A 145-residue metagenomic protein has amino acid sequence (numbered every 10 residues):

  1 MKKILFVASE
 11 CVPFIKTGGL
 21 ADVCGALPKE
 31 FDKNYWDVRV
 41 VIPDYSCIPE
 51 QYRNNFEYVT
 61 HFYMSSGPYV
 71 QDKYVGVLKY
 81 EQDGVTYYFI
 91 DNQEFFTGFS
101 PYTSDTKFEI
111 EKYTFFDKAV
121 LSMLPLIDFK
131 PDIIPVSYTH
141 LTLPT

Functional and structural regions predicted by a protein language model:
M1-K79: N-terminal subdomain of nucleotide-sugar transferases
K16, D128-F129: Short, flexible helix-adjacent loops and helix caps
C24, P28, T114-L121, L141: Short, hydrophobic/amphipathic alpha-helical packing segments that form internal helix faces or helix-helix interfaces
E30-N34, M123-L126, T142: Active-site catalytic microenvironments for nucleophilic, acid-base chemistry
D44-I127: A conserved catalytic-core segment of Leloir-type glycosyltransferases
D132: Conserved acidic residues
T139-T145: Conserved small/polar residues in nucleotide/adenosyl-binding loops
